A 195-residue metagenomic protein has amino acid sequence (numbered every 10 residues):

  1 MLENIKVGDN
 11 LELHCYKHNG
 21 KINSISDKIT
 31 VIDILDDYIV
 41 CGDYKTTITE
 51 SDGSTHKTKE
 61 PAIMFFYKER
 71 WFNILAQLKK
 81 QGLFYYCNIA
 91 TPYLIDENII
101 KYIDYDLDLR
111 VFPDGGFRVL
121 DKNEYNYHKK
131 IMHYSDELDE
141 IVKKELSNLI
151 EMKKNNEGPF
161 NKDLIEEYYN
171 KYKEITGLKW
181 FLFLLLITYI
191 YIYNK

Functional and structural regions predicted by a protein language model:
M1-K59: Charge-rich, low-complexity N-terminal segments
K28-T30, A62, D106-L109: Hydrophobic/aromatic beta-strand elements that line small-molecule binding cavities or substrate pockets in beta-rich
I34-Y102: Aromatic-patch recognition
K79-M132, D136: Conserved, surface-exposed functional patches that form binding/active-site neighborhoods
N88-A90, L94, K101, E137-G158: A long amphipathic alpha-helix within ATP-dependent nucleotide-binding catalytic cores
L146-K179: Cysteine/selenocysteine-centered motifs that mediate thiol-based redox chemistry or coordinate metal-sulfur cofactors
L184-I187: C-terminal single-pass membrane-anchor helix
Y189-Y193: Compositionally biased low-complexity segments enriched in histidine and/or tyrosine
